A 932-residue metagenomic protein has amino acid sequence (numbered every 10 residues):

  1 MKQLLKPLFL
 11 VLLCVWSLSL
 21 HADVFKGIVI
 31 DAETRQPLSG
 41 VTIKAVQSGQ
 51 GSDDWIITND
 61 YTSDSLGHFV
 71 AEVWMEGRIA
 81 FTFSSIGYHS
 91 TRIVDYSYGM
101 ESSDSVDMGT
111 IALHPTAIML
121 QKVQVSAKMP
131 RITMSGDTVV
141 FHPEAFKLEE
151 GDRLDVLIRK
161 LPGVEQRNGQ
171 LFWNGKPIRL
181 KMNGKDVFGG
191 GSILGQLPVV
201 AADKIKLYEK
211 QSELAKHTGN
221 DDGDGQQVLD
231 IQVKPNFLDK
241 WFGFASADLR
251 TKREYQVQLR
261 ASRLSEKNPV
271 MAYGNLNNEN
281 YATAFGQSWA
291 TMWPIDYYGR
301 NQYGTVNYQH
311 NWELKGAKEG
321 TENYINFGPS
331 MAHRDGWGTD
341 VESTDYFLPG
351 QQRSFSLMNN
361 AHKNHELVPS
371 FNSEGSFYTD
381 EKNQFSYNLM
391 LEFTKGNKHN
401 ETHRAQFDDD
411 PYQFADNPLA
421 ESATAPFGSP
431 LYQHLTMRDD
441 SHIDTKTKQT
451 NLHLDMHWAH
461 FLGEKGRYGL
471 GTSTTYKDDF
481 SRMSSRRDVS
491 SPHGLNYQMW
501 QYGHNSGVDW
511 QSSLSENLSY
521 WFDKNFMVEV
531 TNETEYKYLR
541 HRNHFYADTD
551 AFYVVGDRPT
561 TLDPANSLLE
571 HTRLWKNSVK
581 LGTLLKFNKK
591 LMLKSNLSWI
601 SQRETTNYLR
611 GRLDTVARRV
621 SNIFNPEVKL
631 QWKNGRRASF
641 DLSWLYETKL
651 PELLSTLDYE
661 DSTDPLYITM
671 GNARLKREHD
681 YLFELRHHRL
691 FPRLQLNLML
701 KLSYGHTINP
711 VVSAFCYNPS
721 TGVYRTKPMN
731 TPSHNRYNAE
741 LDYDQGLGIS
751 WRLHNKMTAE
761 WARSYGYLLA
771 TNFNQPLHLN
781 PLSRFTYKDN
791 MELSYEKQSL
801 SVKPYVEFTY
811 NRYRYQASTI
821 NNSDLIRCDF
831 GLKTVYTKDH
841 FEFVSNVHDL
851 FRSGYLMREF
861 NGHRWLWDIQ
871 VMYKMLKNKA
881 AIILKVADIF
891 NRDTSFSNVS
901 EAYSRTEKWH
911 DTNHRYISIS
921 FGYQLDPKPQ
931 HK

Functional and structural regions predicted by a protein language model:
I28-S39: Structural motif
K44-S48, S84-I86, S103-K147, Q166-N168 (+3 more regions): Short, acidic, small-residue-rich periplasmic hinge/interaction motif at the N-terminus of Gram-negative outer-membrane
G49-S52, I56, R78-S97: A short, solvent-exposed loop/turn motif at the edges and junctions of modular extracellular/periplasmic domains
Q50-H68: Short, acidic Ser/Thr/Gly-rich low-complexity loop/linker segments typical of extracellular and cell-surface proteins
D53-D54, G190-G191, Q211-R253, N268-K932: Primarily recognizes Gram-negative and organellar outer-membrane beta-barrels
V70-R78: Short Pro-Gly-centered beta-turn/loop motif in secreted/extracellular proteins
T138-K160, N174, K181-V187, S246-T251 (+1 more regions): Short, polar/charged loop or turn motifs at beta-strand boundaries
R167-A215, V228-V233: Periplasmic plug
